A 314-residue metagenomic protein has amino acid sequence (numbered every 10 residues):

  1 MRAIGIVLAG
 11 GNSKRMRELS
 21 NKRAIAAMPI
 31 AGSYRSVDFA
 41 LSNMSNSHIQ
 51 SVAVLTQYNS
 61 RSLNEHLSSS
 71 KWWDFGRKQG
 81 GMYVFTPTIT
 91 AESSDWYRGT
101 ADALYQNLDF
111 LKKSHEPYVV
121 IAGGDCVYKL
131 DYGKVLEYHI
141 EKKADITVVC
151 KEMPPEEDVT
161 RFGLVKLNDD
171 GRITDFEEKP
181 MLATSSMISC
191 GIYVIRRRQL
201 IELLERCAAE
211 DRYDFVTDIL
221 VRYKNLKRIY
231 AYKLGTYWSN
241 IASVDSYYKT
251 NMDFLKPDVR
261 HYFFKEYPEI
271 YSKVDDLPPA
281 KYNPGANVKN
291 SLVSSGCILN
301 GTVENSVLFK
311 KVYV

Functional and structural regions predicted by a protein language model:
M1-I6, R198, E205-V314: Left-handed beta-helix
M1-W72, K78-G80, A91: N-terminal glycine-rich phosphate-binding loop and ensuing alpha1 helix
S36-A40, D102-Q106, D218-I219: Well-ordered alpha-helical segments embedded in enzymatic catalytic cores
Q79-L104: Active-site-proximal specificity loops/subdomain of glycosyltransferases
V119: Short aromatic/hydrophobic "clamp" motif used to bind/position activated sugar donors
A122-G123: Active-site acidic Asp-centered loop
K129-R198, C207: Conserved core of the sugar-phosphate nucleotidyltransferase
